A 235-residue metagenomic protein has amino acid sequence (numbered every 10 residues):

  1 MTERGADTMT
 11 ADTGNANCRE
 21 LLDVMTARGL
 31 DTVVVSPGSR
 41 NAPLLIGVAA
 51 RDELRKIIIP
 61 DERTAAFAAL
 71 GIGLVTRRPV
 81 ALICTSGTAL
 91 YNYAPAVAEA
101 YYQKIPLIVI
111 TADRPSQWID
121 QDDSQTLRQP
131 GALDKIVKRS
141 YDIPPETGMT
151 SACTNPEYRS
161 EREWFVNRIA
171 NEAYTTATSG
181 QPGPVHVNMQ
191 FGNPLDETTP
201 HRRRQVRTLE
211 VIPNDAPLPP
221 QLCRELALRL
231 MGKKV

Functional and structural regions predicted by a protein language model:
E3-V235: N-terminal alpha/beta PP-like core and its mobile active-site loop of ThDP/TPP-dependent enzymes
